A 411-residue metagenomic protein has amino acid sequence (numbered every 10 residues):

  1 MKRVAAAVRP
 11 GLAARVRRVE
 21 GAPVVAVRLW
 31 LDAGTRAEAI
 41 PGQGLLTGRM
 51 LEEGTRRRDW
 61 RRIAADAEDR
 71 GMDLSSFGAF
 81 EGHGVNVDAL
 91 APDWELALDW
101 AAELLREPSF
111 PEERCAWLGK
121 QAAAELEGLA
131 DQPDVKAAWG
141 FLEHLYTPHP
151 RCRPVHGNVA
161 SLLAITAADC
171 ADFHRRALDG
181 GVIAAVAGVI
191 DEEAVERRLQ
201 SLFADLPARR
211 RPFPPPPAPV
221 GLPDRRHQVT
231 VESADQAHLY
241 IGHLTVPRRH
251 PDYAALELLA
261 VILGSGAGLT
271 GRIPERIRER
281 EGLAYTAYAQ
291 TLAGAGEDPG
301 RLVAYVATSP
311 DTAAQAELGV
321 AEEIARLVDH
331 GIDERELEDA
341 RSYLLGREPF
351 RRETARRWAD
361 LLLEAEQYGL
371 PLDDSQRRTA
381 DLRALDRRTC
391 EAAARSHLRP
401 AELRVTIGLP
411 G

Functional and structural regions predicted by a protein language model:
M1-D66, R70, A89, A171-R276 (+2 more regions): His/Glu-rich zincin catalytic helix
R62-R211, R280, T286-G411: Charge-rich, well-structured scaffold segments of protease-associated domains
